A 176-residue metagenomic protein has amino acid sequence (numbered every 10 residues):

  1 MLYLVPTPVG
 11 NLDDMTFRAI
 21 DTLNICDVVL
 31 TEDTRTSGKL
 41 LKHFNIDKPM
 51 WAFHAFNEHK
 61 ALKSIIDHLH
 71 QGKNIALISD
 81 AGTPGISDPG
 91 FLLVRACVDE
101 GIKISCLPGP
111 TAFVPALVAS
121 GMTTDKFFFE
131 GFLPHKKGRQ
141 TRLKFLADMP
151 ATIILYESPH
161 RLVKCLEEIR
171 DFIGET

Functional and structural regions predicted by a protein language model:
M1-F56: Glycine-rich, flexible N-terminal cofactor/catalytic loop recognition
M1-L2, G72-A76, T152: Loop/turn-to-beta-strand initiation segments
V9-L12, D80-P84, P159-R161: Short glycine-rich anion-binding loops that position phosphate/pyrophosphate groups of nucleotides and phosphorylated
L23-V29, I102-I104, T152-I153: Short active-site oxyanion
W51-H59, E130-K136: Conserved helicase motor
Q71-F129: Short glycine-cluster motifs
T111-T176: Beta-strand/loop-alpha-helix module characteristic of Rossmann-like adenine-cofactor folds
